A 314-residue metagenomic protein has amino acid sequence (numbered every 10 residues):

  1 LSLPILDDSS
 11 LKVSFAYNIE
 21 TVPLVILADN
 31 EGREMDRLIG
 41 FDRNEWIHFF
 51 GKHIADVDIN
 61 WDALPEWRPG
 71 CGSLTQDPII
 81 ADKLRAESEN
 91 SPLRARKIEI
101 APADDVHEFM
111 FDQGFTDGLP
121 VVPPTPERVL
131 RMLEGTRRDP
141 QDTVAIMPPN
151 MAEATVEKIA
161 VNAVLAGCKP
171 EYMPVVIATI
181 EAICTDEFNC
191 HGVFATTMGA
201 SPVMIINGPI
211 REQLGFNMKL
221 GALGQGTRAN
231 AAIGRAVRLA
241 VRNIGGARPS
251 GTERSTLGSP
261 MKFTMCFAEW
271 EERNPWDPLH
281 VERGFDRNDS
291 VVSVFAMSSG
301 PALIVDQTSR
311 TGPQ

Functional and structural regions predicted by a protein language model:
S2-E31: Short, internal strand/loop/helix patches that form the active-site neighborhood or redox-interaction surface
L11-F15, N44, R273: A short acidic, often aromatic-flanked loop/helix-cap motif at beta-alpha or helix-coil junctions that lines enzyme
E31, D42, I210: Short, flexible active-site-adjacent loop segments at beta-strand->alpha-helix junctions, enriched in small/polar
G32-R33, P301: A short, flexible beta-alpha/helix-coil linker loop
M35-R85: Thiol-/selenol-based redox modules, centered on thioredoxin-like and closely related oxidoreductase domains
L84-Q314: Non-transmembrane, aqueous-exposed alpha-helical and coiled segments at domain scale
